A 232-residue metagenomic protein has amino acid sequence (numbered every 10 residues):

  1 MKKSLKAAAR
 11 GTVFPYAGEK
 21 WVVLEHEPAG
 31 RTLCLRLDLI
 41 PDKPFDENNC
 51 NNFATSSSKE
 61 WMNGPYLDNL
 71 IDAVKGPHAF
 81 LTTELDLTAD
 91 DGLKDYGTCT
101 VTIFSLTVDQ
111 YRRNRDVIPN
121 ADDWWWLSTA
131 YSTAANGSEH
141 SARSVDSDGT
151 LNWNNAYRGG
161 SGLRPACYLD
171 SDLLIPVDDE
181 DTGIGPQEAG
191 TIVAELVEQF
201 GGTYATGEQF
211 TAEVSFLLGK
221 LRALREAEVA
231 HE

Functional and structural regions predicted by a protein language model:
M1, E226-E232: Short intrinsically disordered terminal tails
M1-E198, G202: Collagenous Gly-X-Y triple-helix signature in extracellular proteins
I192-Q199, A212-A227: Charge-rich, solvent-exposed alpha-helical interaction surfaces
G201-T211: Charged, low-complexity interaction regions
